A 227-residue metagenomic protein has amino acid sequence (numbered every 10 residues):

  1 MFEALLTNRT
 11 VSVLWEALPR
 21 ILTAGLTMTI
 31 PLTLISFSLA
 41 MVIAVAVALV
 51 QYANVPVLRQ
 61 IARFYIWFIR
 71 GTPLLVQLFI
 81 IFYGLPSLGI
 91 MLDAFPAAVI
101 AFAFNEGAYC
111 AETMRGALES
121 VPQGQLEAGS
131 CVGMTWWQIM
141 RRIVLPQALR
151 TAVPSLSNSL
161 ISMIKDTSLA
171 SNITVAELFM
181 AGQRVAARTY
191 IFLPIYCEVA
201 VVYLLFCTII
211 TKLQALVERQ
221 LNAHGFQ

Functional and structural regions predicted by a protein language model:
M1-Q227: Transmembrane alpha-helices and adjacent helix-loop boundaries
